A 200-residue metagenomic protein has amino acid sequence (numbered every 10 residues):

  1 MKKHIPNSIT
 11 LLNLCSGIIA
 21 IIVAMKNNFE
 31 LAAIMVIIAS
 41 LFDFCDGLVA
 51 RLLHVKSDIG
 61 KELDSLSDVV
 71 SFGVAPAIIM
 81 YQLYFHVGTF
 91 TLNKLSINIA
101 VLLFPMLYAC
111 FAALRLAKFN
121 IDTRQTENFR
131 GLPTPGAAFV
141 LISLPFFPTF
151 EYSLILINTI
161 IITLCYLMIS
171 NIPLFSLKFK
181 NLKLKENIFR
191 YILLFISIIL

Functional and structural regions predicted by a protein language model:
M1, M25-L31, F90-I99, R115-Q125 (+3 more regions): Short juxtamembrane and helix-loop transition motifs at transmembrane-helix boundaries in membrane proteins
M1-G47, N187-R190: Topogenic membrane-insertion module of multi-pass membrane proteins
M1-L14, R51-V69, L114-G136, I172-F189: Interhelical loop and helix-boundary elements at the membrane-water interface of polytopic inner-membrane proteins
P6-T10, L52-A117: Multi-pass membrane catalytic core of lipid/isoprenoid biosynthesis enzymes
I18-I21, I38, P76, C110-A113 (+1 more regions): Alpha-helical transmembrane segments of polytopic integral membrane proteins, especially the permease/helical cores
I19-M35, P76-L103, S143-I157: Helix-coil boundary and interhelical linker segments in multi-pass alpha-helical membrane proteins
L41-D46, A109-A113, I161-I172: Alpha-helical transmembrane segments and their membrane-interface exit regions
T126-L200: C-terminal membrane-associated helical module and adjoining short loops/tails
